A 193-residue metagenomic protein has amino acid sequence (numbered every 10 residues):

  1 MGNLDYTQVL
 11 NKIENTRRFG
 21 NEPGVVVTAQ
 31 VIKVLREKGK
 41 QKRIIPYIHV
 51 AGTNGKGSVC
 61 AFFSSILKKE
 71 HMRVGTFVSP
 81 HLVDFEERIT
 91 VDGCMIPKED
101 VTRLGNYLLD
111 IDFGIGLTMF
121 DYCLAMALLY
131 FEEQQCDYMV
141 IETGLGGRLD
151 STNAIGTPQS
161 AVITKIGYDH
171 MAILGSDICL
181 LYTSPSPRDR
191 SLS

Functional and structural regions predicted by a protein language model:
M1-G52, S65-E70, F77: Short functional linear segments
V25, K33, K38-R43, K69-G156 (+1 more regions): ATP-dependent carboxylate-amine ligase catalytic core
T53, V74, V140, T164 (+1 more regions): Residue-level signal for inorganic ion chemistry
K56: Conserved lysine of the Walker
V59-F62: Hydrophobic positions on the alpha1 helix immediately C-terminal to the Walker A/P-loop
Q159-V162: Inter-motif core of Ras-like GTPase G domains
Y182-D189: Conserved small/polar residues in nucleotide/adenosyl-binding loops
